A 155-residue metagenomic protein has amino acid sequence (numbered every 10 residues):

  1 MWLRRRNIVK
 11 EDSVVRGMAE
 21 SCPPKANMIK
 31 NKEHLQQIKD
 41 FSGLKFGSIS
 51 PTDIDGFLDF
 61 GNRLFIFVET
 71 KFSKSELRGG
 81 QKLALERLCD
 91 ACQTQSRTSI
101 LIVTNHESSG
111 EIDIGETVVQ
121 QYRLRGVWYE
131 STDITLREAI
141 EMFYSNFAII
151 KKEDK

Functional and structural regions predicted by a protein language model:
W2-S50, M142-K155: Acidic-basic catalytic patches of nuclease active cores, encompassing PD-(D/E)XK and other metal-cofactor nuclease
G47-D55, D59-F60: Short, positively charged
I49, K74-A84: Active-site-adjacent loop/helix micro-motif of nuclease/hydrolase catalytic cores
G56-L58, F65-F72: Conserved catalytic cores of phosphodiester-cleaving nucleases, focusing on short active-site segments
F65, S73-E76, H106-S109: Short, charged/polar surface micro-motifs in flexible loops or helix N-caps
G80, A84-T94: A conserved alpha-helical element in kinase catalytic cores
C92-V119: Nucleic-acid nuclease catalytic cores
I112-K155: Helix-rich interaction surfaces within compact, conserved domain-sized segments that mediate assembly or partner
